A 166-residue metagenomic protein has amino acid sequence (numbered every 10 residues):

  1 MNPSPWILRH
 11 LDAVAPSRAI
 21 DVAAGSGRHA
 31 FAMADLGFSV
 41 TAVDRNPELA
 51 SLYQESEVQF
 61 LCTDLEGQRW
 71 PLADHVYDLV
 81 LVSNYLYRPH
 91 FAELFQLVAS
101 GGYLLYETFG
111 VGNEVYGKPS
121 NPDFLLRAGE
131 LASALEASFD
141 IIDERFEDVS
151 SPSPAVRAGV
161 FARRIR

Functional and structural regions predicted by a protein language model:
M1-V14: S-adenosyl-L-methionine
S17-G25: Conserved class I S-adenosyl-L-methionine
G27-G67: Class I SAM-dependent methyltransferase SAM/SAH-binding core
W70-L79: A short acidic, Gly/Pro-enriched loop at the edge of an enzyme's catalytic core that lines a small-molecule cofactor
L86-V98: A short, conserved alpha-helix within the catalytic core of class I
G102-G112: Conserved beta-strand signature within the Rossmann-like core of class I S-adenosyl-L-methionine
D123-S138: Short alpha-helix
D148-R166: Core SAM-dependent methyltransferase catalytic element
